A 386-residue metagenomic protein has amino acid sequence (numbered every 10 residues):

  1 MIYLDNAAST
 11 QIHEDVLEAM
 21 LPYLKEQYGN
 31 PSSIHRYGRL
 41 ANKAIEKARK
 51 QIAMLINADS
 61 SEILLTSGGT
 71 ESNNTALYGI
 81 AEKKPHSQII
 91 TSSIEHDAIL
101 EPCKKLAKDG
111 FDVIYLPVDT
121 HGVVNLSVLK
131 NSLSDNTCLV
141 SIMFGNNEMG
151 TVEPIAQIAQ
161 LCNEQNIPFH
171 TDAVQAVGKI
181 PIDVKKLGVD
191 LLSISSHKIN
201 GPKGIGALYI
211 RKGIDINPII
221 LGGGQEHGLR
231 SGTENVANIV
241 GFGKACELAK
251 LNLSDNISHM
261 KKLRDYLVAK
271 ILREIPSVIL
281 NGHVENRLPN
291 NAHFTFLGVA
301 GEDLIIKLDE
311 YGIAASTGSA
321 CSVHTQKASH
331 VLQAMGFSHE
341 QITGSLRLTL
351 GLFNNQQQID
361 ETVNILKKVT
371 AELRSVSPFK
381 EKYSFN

Functional and structural regions predicted by a protein language model:
M1-N386: Pyridoxal 5′-phosphate
